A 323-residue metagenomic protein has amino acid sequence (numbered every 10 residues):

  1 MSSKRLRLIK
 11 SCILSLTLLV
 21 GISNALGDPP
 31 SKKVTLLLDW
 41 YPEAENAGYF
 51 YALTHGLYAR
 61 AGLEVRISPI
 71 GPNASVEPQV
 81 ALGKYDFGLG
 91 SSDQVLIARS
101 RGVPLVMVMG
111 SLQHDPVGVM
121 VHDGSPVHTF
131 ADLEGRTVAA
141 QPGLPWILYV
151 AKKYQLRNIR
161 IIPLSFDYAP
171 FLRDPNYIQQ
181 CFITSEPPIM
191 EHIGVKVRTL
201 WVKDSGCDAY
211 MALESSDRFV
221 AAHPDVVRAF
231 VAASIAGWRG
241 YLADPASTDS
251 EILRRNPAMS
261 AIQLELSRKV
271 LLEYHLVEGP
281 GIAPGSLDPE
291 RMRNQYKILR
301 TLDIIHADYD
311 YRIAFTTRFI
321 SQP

Functional and structural regions predicted by a protein language model:
S2-I13: Bacterial N-terminal signal peptides that target proteins for export
S11-G21: Bacterial N-terminal signal peptides
V20-P30: Bacterial Sec-dependent signal peptides at the C-terminal "C-region" and cleavage site
D28-C181: Short, glycine-/small- and polar/acidic-enriched structural segments that line small-molecule recognition paths
A52-H55, A61, Q79, G83 (+11 more regions): Structured segments of extracytoplasmic/periplasmic soluble domains in secreted or envelope-associated proteins
D93, L164-S260: Pocket-lining segment of extracytoplasmic ligand-binding domains
A222-I304: Secondary-structure end/capping motifs
M292-P323: Conserved C-terminal helix/tail region of periplasmic/extracytoplasmic solute-binding proteins
